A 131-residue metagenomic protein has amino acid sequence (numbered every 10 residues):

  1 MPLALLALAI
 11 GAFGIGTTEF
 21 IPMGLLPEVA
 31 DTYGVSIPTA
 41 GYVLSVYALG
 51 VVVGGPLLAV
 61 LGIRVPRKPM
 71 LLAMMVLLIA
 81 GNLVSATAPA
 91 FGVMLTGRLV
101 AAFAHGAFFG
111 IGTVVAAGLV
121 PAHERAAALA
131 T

Functional and structural regions predicted by a protein language model:
A4-Y42, G55-L58: Extracytoplasmic
L6-A7, L77-V84, G92-A101: Paired small-residue
A12, Y47-V52: Short hydrophobic/small-residue motifs within alpha-helical transmembrane segments of multi-pass transporter-like
T18, G50-G54, G81, A104: MFS transmembrane alpha-helix packing/gate-lining sites
G34, P66, T87-V93, A104: Helix-breaking motifs and short loop linkers at transmembrane-helix boundaries and internal kinks in secondary membrane
G54-R67: Helix-to-loop junctions at the C-terminal end of transmembrane segments in multipass secondary transporters
R67-A73: Juxtamembrane helix-start motifs in multi-pass secondary transporters
F91, G97-T131: Cytoplasmic helix-loop-helix junction between adjacent transmembrane helices in 12-TM secondary transporters
